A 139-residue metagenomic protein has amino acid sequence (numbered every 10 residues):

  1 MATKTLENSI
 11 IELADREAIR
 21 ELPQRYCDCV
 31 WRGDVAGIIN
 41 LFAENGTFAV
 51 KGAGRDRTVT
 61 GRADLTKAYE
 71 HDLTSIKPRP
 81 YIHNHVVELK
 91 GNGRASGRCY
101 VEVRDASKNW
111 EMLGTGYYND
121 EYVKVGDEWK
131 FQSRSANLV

Functional and structural regions predicted by a protein language model:
M1-R32, A36-E44: Short, low-complexity N-terminal intrinsically disordered segments enriched in polar/charged residues
A2-E7, L73-V139: A beta-strand edge to alpha-helix "cap/lid" segment located at domain peripheries
A14-R16, A63, V87, N119: Intrinsic disorder/low-complexity signal
C29, V35-Y100: A solvent-exposed, acidic/Ser-Thr-rich amphipathic alpha-helical stretch
